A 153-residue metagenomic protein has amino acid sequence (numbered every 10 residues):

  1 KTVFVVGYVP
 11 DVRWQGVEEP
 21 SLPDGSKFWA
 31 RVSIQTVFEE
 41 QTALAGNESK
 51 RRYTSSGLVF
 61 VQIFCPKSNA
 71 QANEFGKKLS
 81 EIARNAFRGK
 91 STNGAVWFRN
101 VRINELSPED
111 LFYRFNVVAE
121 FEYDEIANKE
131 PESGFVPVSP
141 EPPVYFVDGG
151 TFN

Functional and structural regions predicted by a protein language model:
K1-G46, K78, E132-V136: Small/polar-rich, solvent-exposed N-terminal microdomains that initiate assembly or binding
D24-E39, Y53-S55, F98-L111: Short, charged, surface-exposed interaction patches
E39-T42, P66-A70, D124-E130: Short, cysteine-centered beta-strand-loop-beta hairpins and adjacent loop/turn segments enriched in charged/polar
G46-N47, R51, G89: Histidine-centered catalytic/metal-coordination loop motif
R51-K67, Y113-E125: Oligomerization/assembly interface segments of phage tail-like spikes and tubes
L58-R84: Mid-chain, well-packed structural core segment of small domains
K78-E132: Acidic-leaning, charged glycine-interspersed low-complexity segments
P131-N153: Viral virion structural and adsorption modules
